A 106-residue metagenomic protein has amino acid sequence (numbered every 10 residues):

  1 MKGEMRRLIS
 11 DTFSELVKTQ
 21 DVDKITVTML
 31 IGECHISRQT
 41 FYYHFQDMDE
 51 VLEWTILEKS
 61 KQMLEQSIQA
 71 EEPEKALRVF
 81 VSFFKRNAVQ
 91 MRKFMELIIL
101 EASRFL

Functional and structural regions predicted by a protein language model:
G3-S14, D23-V27, G32-H35, Y42-E65 (+2 more regions): An amphipathic alpha-helix adjacent to DNA-recognition modules
I25-T26, R92-F94, S103: Short, hydrophobic secondary-structure boundary micro-motifs
T55, M95-I98: A general structural motif at alpha-helix termini
E65-K93, L100: Hydrophobic alpha-helical connector segments
I99-L106: Hydrophobic, amphipathic alpha-helical faces that serve as interaction scaffolds
